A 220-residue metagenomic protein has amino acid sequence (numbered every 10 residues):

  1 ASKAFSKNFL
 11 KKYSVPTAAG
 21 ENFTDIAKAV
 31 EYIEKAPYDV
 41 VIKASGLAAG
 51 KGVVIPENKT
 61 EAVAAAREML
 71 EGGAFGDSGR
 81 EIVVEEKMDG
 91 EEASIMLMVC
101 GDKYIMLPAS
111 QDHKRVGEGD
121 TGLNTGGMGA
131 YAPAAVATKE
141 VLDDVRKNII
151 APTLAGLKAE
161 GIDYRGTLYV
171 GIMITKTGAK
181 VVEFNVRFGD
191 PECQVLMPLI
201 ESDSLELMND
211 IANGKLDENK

Functional and structural regions predicted by a protein language model:
A1-T17, T24-K35, V40-V41: Conserved N-proximal alpha/beta basic substrate-recognition cap immediately N-terminal to, or forming the N-lobe
G20-N22, I95: Conserved beta3 strand of the protein kinase N-lobe
F23-T24, P56: Conserved aromatic
K35, E68-E71, D210: Residues within well-ordered alpha-helical secondary structure of globular protein domains
P37-K59, L196: Conserved anion/nucleotide-ligand pocket segment
G52-C193: Internal nucleotide-binding/catalytic subdomain
L199-A212: C-terminal catalytic subdomain
D210-K220: Peripheral (often C-terminal) accessory segments that flank ATP-dependent C-N-forming ligase machineries
